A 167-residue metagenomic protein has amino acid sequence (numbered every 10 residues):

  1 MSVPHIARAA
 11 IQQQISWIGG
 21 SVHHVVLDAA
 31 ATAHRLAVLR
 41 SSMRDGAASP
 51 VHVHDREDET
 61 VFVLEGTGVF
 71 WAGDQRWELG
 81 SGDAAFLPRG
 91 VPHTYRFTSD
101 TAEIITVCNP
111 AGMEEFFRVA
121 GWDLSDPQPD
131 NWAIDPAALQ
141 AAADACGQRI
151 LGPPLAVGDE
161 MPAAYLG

Functional and structural regions predicted by a protein language model:
M1-L36, P127-G167: A short, N-terminal "cap"/entry segment at the start of jelly-roll beta-barrel domains of the cupin/DSBH fold
G20-V25, L39-H54: Conserved short histidine dyad/triad with adjacent acidic residue
A47, T67-G68, R118: Hydrophobic small-molecule pocket/channel-lining residues, especially in calycin-type beta-barrels
V51, F70-W71, L87, H93-S99 (+1 more regions): Short beta-strand His + acidic residue motifs that chelate non-heme Fe in jelly-roll/DSBH and cupin folds
R56-G68, G73, G82: Glycine- and acidic-residue-biased ligand/ion/polar-headgroup-sensing regions
D74-P92: Short acidic-glycine-tyrosine-enriched beta hairpin
E115-P129: A hydrophobic, small-residue-rich beta->alpha segment in the mid-to-C-terminal subdomain of diverse proteins
